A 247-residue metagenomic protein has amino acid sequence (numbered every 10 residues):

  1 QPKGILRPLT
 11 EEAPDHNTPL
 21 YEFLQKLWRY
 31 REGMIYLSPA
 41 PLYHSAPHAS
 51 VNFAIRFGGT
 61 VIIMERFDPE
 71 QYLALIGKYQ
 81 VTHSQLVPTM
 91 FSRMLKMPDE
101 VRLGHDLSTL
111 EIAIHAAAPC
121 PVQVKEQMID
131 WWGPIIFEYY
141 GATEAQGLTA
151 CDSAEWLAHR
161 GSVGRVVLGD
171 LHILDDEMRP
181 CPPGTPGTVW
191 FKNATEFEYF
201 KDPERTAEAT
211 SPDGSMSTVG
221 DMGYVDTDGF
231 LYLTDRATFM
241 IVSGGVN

Functional and structural regions predicted by a protein language model:
K3-P8, N17-K26, Y36, L73-L75 (+8 more regions): Adenylate-forming
G4-I35, P39, Y43-H83, M97: Conserved AMP-binding/adenylation subdomain of ANL enzymes
S38, I63, L86, H115 (+3 more regions): A structural signal for the hydrophobic beta-strands that form the central parallel beta-sheet of Rossmann-like
R56-F57, V81-L86, L95-H159, D170-H172 (+2 more regions): Gly/Ser/Thr-rich phosphate-binding loop
G58, I76, S84-V87, M178 (+2 more regions): Residue-level signal for inorganic ion chemistry
F67-D68, T89, P119: Short beta->alpha linker loops
E155-S162, A209-S211: Short, P/G- and charge-enriched loop/turn segments at secondary-structure junctions
V166, P180-G184, T188-N247: Conserved ATP-binding/catalytic segment of the ANL
